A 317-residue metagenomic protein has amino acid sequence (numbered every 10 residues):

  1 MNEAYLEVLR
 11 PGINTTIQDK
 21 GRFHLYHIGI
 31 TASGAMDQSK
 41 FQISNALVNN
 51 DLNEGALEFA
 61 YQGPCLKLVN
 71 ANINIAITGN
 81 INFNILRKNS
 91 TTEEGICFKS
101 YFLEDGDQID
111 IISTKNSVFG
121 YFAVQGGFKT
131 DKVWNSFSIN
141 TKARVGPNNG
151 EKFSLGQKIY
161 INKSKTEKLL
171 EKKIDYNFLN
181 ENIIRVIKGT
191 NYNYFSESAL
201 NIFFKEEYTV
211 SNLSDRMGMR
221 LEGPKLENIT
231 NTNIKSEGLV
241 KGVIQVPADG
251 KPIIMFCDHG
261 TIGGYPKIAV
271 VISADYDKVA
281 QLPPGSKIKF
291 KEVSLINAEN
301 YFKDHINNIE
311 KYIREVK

Functional and structural regions predicted by a protein language model:
M1-K317: Conserved "landmark" site that anchors the functional core of diverse proteins
